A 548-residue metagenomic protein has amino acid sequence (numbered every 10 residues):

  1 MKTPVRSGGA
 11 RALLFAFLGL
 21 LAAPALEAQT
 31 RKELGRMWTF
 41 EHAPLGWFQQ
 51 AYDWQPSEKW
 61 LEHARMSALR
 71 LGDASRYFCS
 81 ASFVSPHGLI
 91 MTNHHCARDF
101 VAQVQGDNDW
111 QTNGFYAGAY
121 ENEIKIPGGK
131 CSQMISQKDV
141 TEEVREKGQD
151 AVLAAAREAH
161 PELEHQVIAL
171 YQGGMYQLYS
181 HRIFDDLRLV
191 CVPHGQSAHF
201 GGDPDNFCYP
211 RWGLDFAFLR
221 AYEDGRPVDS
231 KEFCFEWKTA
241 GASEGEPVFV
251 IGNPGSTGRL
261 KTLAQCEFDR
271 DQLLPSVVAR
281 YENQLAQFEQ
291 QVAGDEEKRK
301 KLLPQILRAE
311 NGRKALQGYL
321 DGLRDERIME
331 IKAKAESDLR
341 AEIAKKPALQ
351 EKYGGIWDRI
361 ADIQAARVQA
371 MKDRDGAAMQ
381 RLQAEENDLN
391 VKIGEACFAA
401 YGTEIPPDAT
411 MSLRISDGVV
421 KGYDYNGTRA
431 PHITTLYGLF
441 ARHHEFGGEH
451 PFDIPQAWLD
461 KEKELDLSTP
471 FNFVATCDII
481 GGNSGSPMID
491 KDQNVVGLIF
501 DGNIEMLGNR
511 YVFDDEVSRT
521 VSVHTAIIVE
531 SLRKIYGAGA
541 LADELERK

Functional and structural regions predicted by a protein language model:
K2, G9, P24-K548: Terminal presequence/propeptide segments associated with secretion/organelle targeting and zymogen/polyprotein
T3-P4, L14: N-terminal start and proteolytic maturation junction detector
A12-A23: Bacterial N-terminal signal peptides
